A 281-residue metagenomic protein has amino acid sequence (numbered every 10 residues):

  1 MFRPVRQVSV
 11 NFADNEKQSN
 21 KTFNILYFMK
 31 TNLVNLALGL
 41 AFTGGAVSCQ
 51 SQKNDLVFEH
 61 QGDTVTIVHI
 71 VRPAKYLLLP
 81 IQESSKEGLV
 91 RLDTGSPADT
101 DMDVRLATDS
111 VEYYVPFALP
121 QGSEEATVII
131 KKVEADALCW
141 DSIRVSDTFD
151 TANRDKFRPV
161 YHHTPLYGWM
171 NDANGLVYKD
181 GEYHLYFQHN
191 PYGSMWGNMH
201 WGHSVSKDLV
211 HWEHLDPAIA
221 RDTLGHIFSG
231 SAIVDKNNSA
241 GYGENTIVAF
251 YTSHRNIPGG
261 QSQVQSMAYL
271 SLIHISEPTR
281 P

Functional and structural regions predicted by a protein language model:
M1-P4, N20-N54: Bacterial Sec-dependent N-terminal signal peptides
V57-V71: Short beta-strands within extracellular/lumenal beta-sheet-rich domains
L79, V128-I129, D172-Y192, H214-A218 (+2 more regions): Hydrophobic core segments of beta-strands in well-ordered, beta-rich domains
G95, S206, A268-L272: Conserved Ser/Thr-centered positions that define the repeating blades of beta-propeller domains
T100-A152: Extended acidic/polar, glycine-enriched regions that form or flank non-catalytic beta-rich accessory modules
S110-Y113, H200-H203, L209-S239: Blade-loop segments of beta-propeller domains
I129-V133, A137-Y183: N-terminal regions that are enriched for targeting/export leaders and immediately downstream pro/stem segments
L270-P281: Residue-level detector of conserved catalytic or cofactor/ligand-binding positions in enzyme active sites
